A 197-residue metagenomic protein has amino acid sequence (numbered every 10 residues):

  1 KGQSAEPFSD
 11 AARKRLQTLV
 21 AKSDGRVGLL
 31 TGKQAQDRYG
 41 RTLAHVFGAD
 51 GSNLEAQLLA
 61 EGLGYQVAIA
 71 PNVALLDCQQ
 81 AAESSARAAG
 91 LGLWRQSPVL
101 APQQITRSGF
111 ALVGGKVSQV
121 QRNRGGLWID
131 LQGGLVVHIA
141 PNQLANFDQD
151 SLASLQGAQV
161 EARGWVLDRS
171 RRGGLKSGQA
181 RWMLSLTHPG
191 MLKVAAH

Functional and structural regions predicted by a protein language model:
K1-E61, V67, L131-N146, D150-E161: Electropositive
S4-F8, V46, C78, L93-R95 (+1 more regions): Functionally engaged cysteine thiol sites
L16, E83-A86, Q121: Short, Φ-rich (hydrophobic/aromatic) sequence segments
G28, Q66, L91-R95, G125: Residue-level signal for secondary-structure boundary elements
Q36-D37, D77, T106, A153 (+1 more regions): Sterically constrained small-residue positions within well-ordered secondary structures of folded domains
P71-V113: N-terminal targeting pre-sequences for secretion and organelle import
W94, P98-P102, F110-H197: OB-fold single-stranded nucleic acid-binding module
